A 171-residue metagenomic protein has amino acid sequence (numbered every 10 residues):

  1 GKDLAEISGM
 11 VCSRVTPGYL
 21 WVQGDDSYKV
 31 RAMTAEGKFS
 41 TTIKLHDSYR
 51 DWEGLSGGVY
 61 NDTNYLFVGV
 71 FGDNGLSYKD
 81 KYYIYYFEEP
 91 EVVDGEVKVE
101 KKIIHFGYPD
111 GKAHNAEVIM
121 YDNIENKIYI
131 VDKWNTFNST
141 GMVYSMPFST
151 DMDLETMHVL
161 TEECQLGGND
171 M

Functional and structural regions predicted by a protein language model:
G1-M171: Sequence/structural signature of beta-propeller domains
